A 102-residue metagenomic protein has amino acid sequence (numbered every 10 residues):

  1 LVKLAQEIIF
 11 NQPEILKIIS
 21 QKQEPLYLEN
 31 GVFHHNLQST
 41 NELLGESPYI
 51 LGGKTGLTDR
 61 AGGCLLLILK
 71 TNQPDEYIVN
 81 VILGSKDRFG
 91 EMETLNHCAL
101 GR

Functional and structural regions predicted by a protein language model:
V2-R102: Penicillin-recognizing serine hydrolase domain
